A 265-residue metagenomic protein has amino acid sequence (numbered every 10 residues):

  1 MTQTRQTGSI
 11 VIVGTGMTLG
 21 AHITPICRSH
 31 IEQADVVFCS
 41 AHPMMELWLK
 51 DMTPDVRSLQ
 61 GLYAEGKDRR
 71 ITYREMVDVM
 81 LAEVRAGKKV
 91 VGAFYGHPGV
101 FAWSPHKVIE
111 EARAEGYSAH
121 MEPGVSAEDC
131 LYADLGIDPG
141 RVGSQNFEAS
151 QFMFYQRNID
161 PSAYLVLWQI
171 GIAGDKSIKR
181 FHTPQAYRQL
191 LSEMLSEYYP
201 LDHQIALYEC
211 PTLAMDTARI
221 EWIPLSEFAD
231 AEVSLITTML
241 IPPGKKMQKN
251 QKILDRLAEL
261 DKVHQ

Functional and structural regions predicted by a protein language model:
T2-E122, T237-T238, D261-Q265: Class I S-adenosyl-L-methionine
T2-V13, V36, S118-H120, A127-Q265: Beta-strand/loop-alpha-helix module characteristic of Rossmann-like adenine-cofactor folds
